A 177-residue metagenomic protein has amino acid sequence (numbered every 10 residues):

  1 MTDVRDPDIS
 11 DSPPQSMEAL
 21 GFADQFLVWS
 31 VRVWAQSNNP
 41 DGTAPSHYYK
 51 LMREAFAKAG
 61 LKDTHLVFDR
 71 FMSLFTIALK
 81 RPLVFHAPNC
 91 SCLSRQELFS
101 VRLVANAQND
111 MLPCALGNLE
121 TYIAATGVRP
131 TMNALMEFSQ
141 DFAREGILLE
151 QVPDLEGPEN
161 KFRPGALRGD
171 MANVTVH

Functional and structural regions predicted by a protein language model:
M1-V101, A105, N109-H177: Polar/charged low-complexity regulatory segments
